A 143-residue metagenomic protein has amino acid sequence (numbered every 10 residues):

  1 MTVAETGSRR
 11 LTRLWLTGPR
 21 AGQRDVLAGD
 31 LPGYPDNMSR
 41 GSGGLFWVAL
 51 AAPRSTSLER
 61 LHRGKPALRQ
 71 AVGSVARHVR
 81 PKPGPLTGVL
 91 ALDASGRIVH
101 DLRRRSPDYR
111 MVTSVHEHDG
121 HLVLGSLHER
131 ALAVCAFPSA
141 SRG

Functional and structural regions predicted by a protein language model:
M1-G143: Sequence-structural signature of mature extracellular/luminal beta-sheet repeat domains, prominently beta-propellers
